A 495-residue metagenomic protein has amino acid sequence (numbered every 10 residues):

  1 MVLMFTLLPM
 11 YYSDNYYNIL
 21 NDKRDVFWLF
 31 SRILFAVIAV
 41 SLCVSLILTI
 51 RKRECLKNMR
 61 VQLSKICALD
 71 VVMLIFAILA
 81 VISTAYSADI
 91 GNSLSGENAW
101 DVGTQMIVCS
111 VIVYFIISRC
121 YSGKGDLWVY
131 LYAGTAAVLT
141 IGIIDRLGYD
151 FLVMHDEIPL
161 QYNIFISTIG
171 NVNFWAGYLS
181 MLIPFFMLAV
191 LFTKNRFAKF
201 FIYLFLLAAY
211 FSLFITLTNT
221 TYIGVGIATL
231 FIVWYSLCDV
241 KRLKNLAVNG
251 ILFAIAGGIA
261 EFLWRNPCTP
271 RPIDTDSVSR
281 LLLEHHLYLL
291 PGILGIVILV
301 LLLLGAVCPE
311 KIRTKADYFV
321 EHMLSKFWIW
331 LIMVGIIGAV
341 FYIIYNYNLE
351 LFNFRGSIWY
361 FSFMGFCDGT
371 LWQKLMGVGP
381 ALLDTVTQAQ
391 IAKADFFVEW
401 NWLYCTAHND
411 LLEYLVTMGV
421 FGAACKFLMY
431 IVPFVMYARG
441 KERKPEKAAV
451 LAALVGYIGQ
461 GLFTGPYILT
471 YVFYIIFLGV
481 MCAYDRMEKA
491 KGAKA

Functional and structural regions predicted by a protein language model:
M1-M4, L8-P9, R32-I47, A77 (+9 more regions): Alpha-helical transmembrane segments of multi-pass inner-membrane proteins
M10-L29, I251-S357, S362, G465-I468 (+2 more regions): Transmembrane helical bundles and short interhelical boundary loops of multi-pass, membrane-embedded
D14-V26, S87-N98, D150-T168, I223 (+3 more regions): Membrane-interface interhelical loops and short amphipathic "cap" helices that link adjacent transmembrane segments
N18-S31, I90-F115, L213-Y222, L324-A339 (+1 more regions): Alpha-helical transmembrane segments and their immediate interhelical/interface regions in integral membrane proteins
L20-R24, L94-A99, V172-N173, L217-G224 (+2 more regions): Membrane-interface catalytic loops of GT-C/OST-like multi-pass glycosylation enzymes that act
N21-I82, G292: Hydrophobic alpha-helical transmembrane segments in multi-pass integral membrane proteins
W100-D101, I141-M154, Y342-V386: Aromatic-rich transmembrane-lumenal/periplasmic boundary elements in polytopic membrane proteins
D150-I166, F174, G369-V416: Interfacial juxtamembrane loops and adjacent helix segments that form the catalytic/substrate-binding surfaces
